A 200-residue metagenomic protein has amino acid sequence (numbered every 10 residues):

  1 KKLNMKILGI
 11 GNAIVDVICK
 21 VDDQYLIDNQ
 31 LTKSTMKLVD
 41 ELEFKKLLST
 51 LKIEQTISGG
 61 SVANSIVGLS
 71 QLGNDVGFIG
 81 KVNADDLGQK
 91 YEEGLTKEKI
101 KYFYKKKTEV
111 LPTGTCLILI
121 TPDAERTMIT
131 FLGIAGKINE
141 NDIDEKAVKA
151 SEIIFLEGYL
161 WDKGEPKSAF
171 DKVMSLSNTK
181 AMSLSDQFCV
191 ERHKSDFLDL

Functional and structural regions predicted by a protein language model:
L3-I79, Q89: Glycine-rich phosphate/adenosyl-contacting loop at the front of the ribokinase-like
M5, T113-T115: Change "...and in nucleic-acid phosphodiester-cleaving endonucleases..." to "...and in nucleic-acid processing enzymes
I10-N12, K81-A84, K107, I120-P122 (+2 more regions): Cofactor-binding loop segments of dinucleotide-utilizing enzymes, especially the Rossmann-like FAD- and NAD(P)+-binding
D75-V76, Y102, K180: Hydrophobic anchor at the start of a short beta-strand that flanks the dinucleotide cofactor-binding loop
G94-L111: A glycine-rich helix N-cap at a beta->alpha junction
F103-T108, I118-G164: Conserved phosphate-binding/catalytic loop of the ribokinase/pfkB sugar-kinase fold
I153-L200: Conserved beta-alpha-beta core of the PfkB/ribokinase-like small-molecule kinase fold
